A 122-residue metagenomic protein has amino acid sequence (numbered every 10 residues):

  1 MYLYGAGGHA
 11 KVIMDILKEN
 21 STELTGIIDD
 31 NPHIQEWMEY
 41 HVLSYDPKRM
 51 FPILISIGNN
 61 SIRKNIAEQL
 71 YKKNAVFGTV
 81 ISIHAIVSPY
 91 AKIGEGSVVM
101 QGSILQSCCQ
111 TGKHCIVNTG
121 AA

Functional and structural regions predicted by a protein language model:
M1-Y45, S97: Hydrophobic, well-ordered beta-alpha structural blocks that scaffold small-molecule cofactor pockets
G5, L54-G58, S107: Small/polar loops that bind or transfer phosphate-bearing groups
G8-K11, S61-I62, K92: Short alpha-helical
D15-K18, N65-K72, E95, K113: Replace "anionic and nucleotidyl ligands
P32-I86: Phosphate-bearing ligand-interacting subdomains that bind or position ATP/ADP/UDP/GDP/NAD(P) or nucleotide-linked
T79-A122: Structural signal for interior beta-strand "rungs" in well-ordered beta-sheet cores of soluble enzyme domains
